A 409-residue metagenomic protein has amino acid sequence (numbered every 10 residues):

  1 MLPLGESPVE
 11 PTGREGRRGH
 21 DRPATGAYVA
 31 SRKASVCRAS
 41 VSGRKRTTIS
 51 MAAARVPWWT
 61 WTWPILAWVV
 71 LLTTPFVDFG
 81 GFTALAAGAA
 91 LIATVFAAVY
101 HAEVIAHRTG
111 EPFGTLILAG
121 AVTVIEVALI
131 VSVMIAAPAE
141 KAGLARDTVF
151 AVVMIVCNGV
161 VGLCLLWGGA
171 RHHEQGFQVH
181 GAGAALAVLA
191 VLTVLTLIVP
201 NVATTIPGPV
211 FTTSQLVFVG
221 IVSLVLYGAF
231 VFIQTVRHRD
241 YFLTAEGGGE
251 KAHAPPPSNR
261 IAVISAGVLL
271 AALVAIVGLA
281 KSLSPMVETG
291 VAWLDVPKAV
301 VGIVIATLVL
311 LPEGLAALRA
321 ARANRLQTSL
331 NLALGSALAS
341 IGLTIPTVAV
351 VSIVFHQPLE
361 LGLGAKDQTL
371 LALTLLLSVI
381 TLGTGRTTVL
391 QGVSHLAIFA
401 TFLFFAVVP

Functional and structural regions predicted by a protein language model:
M1-G16, T109: Extreme N-terminal basic, low-complexity initiation segments that serve as generic localization/processing leaders
P3, R14, G26-A27, I49-M51: Serine/threonine-rich, low-complexity intrinsically disordered segments
V9, R14-R18, A30-S31, I206 (+1 more regions): Local alpha-helix boundary/kink/capping signal
R32, R38-P409: Hydrophobic alpha-helical segments, chiefly the membrane-spanning helices and signal/signal-anchor peptides
